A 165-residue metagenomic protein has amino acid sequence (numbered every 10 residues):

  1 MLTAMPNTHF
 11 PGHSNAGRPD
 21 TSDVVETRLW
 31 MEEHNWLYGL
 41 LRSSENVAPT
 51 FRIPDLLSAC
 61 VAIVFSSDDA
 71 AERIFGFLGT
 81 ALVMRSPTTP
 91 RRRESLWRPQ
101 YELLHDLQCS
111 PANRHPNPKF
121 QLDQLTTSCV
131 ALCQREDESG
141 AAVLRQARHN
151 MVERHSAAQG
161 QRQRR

Functional and structural regions predicted by a protein language model:
M1-R165: A detector of short terminal or domain-flanking linear segments
